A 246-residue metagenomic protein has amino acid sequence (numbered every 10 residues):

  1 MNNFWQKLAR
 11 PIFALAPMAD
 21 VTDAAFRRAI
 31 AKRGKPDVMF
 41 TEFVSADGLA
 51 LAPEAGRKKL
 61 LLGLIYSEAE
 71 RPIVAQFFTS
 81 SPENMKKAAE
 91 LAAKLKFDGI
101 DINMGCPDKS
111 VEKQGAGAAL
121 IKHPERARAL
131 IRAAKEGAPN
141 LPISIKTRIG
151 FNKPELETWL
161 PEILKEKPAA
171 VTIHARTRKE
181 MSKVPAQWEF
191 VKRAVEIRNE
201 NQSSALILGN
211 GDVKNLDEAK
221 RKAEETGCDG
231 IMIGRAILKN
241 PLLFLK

Functional and structural regions predicted by a protein language model:
M1-K246: Flavin-dependent oxidoreductase catalytic cores
